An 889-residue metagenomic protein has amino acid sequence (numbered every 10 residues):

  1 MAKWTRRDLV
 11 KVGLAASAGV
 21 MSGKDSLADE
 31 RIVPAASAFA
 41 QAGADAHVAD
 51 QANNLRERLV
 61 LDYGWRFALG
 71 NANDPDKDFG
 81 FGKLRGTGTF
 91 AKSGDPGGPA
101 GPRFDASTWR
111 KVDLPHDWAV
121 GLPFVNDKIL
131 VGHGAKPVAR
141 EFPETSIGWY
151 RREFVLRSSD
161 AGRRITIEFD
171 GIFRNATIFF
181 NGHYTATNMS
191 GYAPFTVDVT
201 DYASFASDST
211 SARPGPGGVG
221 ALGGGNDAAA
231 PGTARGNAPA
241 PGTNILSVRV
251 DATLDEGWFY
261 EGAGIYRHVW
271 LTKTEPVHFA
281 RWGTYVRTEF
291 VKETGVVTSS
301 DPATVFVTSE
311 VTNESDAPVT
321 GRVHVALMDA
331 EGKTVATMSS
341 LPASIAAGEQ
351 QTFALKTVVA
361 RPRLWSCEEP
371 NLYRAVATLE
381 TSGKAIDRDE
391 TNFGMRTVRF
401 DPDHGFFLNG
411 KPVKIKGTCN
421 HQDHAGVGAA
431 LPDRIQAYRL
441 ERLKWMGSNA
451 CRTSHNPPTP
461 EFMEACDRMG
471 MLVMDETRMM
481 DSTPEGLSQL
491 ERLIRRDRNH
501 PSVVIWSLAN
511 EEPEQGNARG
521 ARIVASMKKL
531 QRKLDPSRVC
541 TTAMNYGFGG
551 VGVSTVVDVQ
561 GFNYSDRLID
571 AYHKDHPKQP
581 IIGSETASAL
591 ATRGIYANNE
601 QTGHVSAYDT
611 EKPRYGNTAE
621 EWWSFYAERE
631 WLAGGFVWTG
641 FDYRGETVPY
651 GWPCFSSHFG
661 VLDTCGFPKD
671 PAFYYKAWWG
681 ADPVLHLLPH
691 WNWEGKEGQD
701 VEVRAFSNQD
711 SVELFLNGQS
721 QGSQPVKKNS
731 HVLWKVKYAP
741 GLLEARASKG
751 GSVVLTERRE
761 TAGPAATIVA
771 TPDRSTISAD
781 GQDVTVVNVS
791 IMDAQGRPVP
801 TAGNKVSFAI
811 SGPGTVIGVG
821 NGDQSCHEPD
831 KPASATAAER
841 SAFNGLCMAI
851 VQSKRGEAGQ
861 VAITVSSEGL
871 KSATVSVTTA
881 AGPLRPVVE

Functional and structural regions predicted by a protein language model:
M1-A16: N-terminal secretory signal peptides and thylakoid transit peptides that target proteins across membranes
I32-E168, T233, G262, W282 (+3 more regions): Extended carbohydrate-recognition surfaces in non-catalytic/accessory domains of CAZymes and lectin-like proteins
G70-A72, G121-V125, R140-E289, A330 (+4 more regions): Accessory beta-strand-rich segments of carbohydrate-active enzymes
F79-F81, G86-D95, H268, P276 (+3 more regions): Extended substrate-binding grooves/exosites of carbohydrate-active enzymes
V307-V311, P689, V703-S707, R746 (+3 more regions): Beta-strand-rich structural segments
E310-T397, P740, V877: Extended acidic/polar, glycine-enriched regions that form or flank non-catalytic beta-rich accessory modules
V319-H324, E368-R374, N708-D710, F715-Q719 (+3 more regions): Short flexible loop/turn segments that cap and initiate beta-strands
F400, G680-E702, T756, E760-V786 (+2 more regions): Short S/T/G/P-enriched beta-strand
